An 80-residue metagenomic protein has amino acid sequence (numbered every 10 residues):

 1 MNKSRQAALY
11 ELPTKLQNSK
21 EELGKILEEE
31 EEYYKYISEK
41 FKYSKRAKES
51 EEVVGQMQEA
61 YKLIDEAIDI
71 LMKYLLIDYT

Functional and structural regions predicted by a protein language model:
M1-T80: Long, low-complexity or tandemly repetitive, helically biased scaffold regions used for multimeric assembly/adhesion
